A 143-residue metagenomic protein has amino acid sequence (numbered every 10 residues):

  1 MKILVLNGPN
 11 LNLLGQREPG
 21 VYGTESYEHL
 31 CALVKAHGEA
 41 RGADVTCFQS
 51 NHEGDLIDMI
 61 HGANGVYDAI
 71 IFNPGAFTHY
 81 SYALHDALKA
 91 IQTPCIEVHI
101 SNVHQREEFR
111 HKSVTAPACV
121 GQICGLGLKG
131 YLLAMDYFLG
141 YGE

Functional and structural regions predicted by a protein language model:
M1-I3: Extreme N-terminal starter segment of soluble prokaryotic enzymes
P9-L11, G75-T78, S101-V103: Short glycine-rich anion-binding loops that position phosphate/pyrophosphate groups of nucleotides and phosphorylated
L14-E28: Glycine- and acidic-residue-enriched helix-capping/strand-helix junction motifs
D44-G54: Short beta->alpha junction loops
C47, Q105-E143: Short, glycine-/small-residue-rich phosphate/pyrophosphate-handling segment
A63-I70: Short acidic/histidine-rich motifs immediately flanking catalytic phosphotransfer sites in two-component signaling
S81-Q92: Short Gly/Thr/Asp-enriched flexible loops that form oxyanion-binding sites at enzyme active sites
A90-R106: Short, acidic/small-residue loops that bind anionic groups at enzyme active sites
